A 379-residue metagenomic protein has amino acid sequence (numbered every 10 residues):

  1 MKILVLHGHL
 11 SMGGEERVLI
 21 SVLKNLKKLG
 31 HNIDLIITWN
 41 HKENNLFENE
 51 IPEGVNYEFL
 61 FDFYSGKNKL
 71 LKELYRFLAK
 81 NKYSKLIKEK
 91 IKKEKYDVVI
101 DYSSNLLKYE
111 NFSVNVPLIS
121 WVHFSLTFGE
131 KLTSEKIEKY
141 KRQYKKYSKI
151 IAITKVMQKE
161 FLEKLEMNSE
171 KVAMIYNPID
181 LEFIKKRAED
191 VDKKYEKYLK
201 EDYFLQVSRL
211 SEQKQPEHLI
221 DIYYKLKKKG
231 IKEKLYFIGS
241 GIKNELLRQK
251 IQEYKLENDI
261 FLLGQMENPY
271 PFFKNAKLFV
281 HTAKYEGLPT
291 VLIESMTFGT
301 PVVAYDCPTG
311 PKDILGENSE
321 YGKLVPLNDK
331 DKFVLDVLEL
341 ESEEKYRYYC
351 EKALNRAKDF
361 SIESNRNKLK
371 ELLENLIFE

Functional and structural regions predicted by a protein language model:
V5-G13, N25-L74: N-terminal strand-loop element at the rim of the active site of nucleotide-sugar-dependent glycosyltransferases
E16-S21, D202-I231, I242-R248: A conserved mid-protein helix/loop that constitutes part of the nucleotide-sugar donor-binding site
Y83, I100-L107, V122: Short His-centered aromatic/hydrophobic patch
K85-E89, T133-A152: Membrane-proximal helix-turn-helix segments that form the acceptor-binding/catalytic region of lipid-linked
V156, P178: Carbohydrate-associated surface elements
Q265, K284: Aromatic "clamp/platform" in nucleotide-sugar-dependent glycosyltransferases that forms part of the donor/acceptor
P301-Y305: Short hydrophobic beta-strand element within catalytic cores of glycosyltransferases and related nucleotide-activated
G316-D331, E339-E344: Conserved acidic donor-binding segment of nucleotide-sugar-dependent glycosyltransferases
